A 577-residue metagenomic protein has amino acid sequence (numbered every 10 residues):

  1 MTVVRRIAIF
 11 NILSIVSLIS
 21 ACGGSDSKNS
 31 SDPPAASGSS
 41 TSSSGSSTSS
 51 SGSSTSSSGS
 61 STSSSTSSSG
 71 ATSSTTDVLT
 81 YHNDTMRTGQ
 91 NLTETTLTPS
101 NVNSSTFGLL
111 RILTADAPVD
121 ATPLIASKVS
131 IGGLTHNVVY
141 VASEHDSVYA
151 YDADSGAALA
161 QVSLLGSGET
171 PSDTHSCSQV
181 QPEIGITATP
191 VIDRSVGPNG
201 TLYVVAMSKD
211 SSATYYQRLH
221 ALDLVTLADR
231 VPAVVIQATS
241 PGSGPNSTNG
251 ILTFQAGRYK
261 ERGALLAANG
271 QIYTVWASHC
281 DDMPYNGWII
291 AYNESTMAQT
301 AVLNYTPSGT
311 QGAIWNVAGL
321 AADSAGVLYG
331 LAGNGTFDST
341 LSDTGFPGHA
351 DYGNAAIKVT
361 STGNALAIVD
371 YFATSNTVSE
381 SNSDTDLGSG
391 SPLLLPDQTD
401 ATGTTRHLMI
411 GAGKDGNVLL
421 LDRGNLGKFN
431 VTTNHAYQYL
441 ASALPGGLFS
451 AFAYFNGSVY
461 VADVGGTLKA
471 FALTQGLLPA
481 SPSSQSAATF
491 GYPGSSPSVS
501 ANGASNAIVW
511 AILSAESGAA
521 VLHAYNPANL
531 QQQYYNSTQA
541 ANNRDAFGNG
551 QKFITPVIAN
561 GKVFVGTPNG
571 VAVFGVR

Functional and structural regions predicted by a protein language model:
M1-I12: Bacterial N-terminal signal peptides that target proteins for export
L18-A21: C-terminal motif of bacterial Sec signal peptides marking the signal peptidase cleavage site
S25-S74: Ser/Thr-rich, Pro/Gly/Ala-heavy low-complexity intrinsically disordered linkers and tails of secreted extracellular
S74-T399, T405-F429, P445-F471, G494-A501 (+2 more regions): Mobile, glycine-rich extracellular loop/lid and propeptide segments that shape or gate substrate/ligand access
N430-P445, S481-A487: Inter-blade linker and blade-boundary elements of WD-repeat/beta-propeller domains
K469-G491: Flexible internal linker/loop segments at domain or repeat junctions
R544-A546: A conserved acidic, glycine/proline-rich C-terminal tail/linker
